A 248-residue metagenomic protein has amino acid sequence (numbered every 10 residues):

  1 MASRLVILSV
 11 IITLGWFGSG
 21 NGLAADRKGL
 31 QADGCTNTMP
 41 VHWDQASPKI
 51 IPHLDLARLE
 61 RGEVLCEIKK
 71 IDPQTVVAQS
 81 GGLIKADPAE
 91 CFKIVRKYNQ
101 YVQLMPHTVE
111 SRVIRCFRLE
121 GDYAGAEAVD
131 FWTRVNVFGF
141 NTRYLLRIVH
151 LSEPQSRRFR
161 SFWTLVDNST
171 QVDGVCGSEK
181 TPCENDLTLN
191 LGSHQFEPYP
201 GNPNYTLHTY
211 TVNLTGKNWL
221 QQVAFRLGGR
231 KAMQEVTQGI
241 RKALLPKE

Functional and structural regions predicted by a protein language model:
M1-I7: Bacterial N-terminal signal peptides that target proteins for export
I7-W16: Bacterial N-terminal signal peptides
S19-A24: Sec/Tat signal peptide C-region and signal peptidase I cleavage site
A25-E248: Eukaryotic helix-grip
